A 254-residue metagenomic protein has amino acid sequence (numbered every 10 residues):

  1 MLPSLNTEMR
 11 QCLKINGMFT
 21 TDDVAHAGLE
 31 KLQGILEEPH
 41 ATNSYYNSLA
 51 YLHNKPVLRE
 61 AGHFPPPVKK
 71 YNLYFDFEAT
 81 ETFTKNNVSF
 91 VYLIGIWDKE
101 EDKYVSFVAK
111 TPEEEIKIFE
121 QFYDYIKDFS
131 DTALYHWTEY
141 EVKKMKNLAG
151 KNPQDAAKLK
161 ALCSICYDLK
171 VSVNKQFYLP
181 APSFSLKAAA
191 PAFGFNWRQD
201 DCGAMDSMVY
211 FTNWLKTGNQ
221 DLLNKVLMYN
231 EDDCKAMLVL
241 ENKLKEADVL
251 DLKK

Functional and structural regions predicted by a protein language model:
M1, T7, N16, A189-K254: Acidic, Mg2+-coordinating catalytic module of metal-dependent nucleases/exonucleases that use a two-metal-ion mechanism
M1-D98, K103-V108: C-terminal extensions
P3, T7, M18, Y71 (+10 more regions): Conserved structured core elements
R10, K14, A25, F119-I126 (+4 more regions): Short, well-ordered alpha-helical packing segments
K14, M18, A79-T82, K127-S130 (+3 more regions): Hydrophobic/aromatic-lined pockets within catalytic cores
A25-A27, N87-L93, N147-G150, K225 (+2 more regions): Composition- and surface-driven signal marking solvent-exposed, interaction-prone regions in large proteins
Y74-F77, L169, C234: Generic detector of well-ordered alpha-helical packing
D98, V105-M208: Conserved DEDDh/DEDDy metal-dependent 3′-5′ exonuclease domain
